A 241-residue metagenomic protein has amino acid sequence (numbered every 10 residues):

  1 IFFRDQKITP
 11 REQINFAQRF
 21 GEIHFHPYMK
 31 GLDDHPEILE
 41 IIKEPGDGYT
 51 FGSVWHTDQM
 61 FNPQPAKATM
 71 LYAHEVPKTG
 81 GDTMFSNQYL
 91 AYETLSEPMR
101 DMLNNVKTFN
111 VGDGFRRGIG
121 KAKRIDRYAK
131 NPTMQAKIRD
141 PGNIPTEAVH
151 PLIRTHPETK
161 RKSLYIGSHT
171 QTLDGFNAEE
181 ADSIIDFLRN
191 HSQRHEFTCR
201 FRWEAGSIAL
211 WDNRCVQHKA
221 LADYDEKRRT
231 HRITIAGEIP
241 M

Functional and structural regions predicted by a protein language model:
F3-L210, R214-M241: Fe(II)/2-oxoglutarate oxygenase catalytic core
